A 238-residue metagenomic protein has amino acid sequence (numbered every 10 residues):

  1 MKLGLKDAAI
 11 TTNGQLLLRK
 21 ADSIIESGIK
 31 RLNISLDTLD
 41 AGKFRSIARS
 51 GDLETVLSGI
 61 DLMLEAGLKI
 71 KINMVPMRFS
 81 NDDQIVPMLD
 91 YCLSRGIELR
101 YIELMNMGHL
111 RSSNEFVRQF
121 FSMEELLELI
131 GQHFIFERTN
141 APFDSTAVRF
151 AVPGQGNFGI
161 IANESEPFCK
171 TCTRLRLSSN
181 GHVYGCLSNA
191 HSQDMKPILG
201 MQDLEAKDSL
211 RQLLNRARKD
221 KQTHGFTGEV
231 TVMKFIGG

Functional and structural regions predicted by a protein language model:
M1-A9, N215-K219, I236: Proteins with a high burden of low-complexity, intrinsically disordered sequence enriched in S/T/G/P/A and R, requiring
M1-I102: Radical SAM/AdoMet-radical enzyme domain recognition
R19, S23, S50-V56, I72-F79 (+3 more regions): Noncatalytic linker/hinge segments flanking ATPase motor cores
G51, G59, A66, G108 (+3 more regions): Glycine-centered flexibility motif
M105: Short, charge-patterned binding micro-sites
G108-G225: Accessory C-terminal segments flanking Radical SAM cores
G228-G237: Intrinsic disorder and flexible/low-complexity segments
